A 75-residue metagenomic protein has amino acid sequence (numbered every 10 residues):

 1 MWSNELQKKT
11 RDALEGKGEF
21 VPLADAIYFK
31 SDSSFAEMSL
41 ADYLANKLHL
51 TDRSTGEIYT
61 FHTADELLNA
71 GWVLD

Functional and structural regions predicted by a protein language model:
M1-D75: Terminus-proximal functional modules
